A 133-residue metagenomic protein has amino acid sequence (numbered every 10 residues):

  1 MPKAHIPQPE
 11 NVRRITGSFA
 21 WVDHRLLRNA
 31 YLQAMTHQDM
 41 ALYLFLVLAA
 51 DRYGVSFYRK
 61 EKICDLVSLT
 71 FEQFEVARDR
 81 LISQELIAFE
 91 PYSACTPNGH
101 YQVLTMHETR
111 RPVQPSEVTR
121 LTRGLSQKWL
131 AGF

Functional and structural regions predicted by a protein language model:
M1-S56, E61, D65, G132: Short recognition helix of helix-turn-helix/winged-helix DNA-binding domains
A4, P9-N11, G99, Q114-E117: Intrinsically disordered, low-complexity segments enriched in proline/serine/threonine
I6-P7, S18, F71-Q73, S116: Helix-centric, low-specificity signal for extended rod-like, repetitive segments
R13, A50, C95, S116-R120 (+1 more regions): Compositionally biased, low-complexity repeat tracts
Y31-Q38, L48-H107: Winged helix-turn-helix DNA-binding recognition segment
M106-F133: Short, amphipathic alpha-helical interaction segments positioned at domain boundaries
